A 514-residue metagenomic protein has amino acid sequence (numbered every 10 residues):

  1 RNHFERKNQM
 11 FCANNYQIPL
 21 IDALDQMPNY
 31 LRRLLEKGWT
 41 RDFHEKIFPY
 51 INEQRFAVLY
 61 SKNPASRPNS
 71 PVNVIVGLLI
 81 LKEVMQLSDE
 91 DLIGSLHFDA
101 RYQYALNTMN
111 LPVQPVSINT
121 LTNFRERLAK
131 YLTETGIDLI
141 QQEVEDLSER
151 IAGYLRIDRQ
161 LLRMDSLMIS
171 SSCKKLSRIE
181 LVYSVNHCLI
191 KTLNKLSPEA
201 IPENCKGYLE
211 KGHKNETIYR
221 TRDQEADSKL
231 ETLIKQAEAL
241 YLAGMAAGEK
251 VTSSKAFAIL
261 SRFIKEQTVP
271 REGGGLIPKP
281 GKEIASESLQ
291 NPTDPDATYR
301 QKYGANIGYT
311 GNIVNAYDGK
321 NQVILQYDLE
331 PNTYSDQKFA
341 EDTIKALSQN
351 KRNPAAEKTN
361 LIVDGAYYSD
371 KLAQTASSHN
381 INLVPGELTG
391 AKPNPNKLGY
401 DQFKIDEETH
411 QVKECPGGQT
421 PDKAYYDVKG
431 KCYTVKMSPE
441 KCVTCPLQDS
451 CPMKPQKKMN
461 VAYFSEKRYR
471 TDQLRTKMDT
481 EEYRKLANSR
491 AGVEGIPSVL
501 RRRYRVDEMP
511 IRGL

Functional and structural regions predicted by a protein language model:
R1-P49, Q448-D472: Charged, often Cys/His-bearing segments associated with DNA-binding zinc-finger transcription factors
N14-D25, K62-P68, V251-A258: Short N-terminal helix-initiation segments at or just after the protein's N-terminus
A23-L24, W39-E45, R55-F56, G275-P278 (+2 more regions): Short acidic/polar alpha-helix capping motifs at helix-coil junctions
N29-D42, P71, D165, P292 (+1 more regions): Secondary-structure junction/capping motif
K37-G77: Basic, short loop/linker segments at the boundary and entry of helix-turn-helix/winged-helix-like folds
L59-V74, L81-I140, R156: Trp/Phe/Arg-rich N-terminal binding region typifying the photolyase-homology
D91, N110, Q114, T122-L514: Anion-binding and metal-coordination hotspots
